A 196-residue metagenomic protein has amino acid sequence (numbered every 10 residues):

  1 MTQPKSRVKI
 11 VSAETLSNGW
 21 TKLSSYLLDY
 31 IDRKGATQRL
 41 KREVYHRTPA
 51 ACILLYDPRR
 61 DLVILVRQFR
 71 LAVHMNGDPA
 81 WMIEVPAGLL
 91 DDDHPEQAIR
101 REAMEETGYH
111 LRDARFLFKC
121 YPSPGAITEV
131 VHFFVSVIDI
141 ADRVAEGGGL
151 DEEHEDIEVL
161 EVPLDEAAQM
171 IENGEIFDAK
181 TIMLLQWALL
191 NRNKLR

Functional and structural regions predicted by a protein language model:
T2-S12, R67, G77-I83, F116 (+3 more regions): Nudix hydrolase/Nudix homology domain
L16-R60, H74: Acidic, metal-coordinating catalytic segment for phosphate/diphosphate chemistry, firing primarily on the Nudix
L27-K34, S123-A145: Active-site-adjacent beta-strand/loop module that shapes the phosphate/pyrophosphate-binding cleft
I31-D32, D57-R60, F69, V137-A141 (+1 more regions): Short loop segments at secondary-structure junctions
R42-Y45, L54, L62-R101, R143 (+1 more regions): Conserved Nudix-box catalytic region and its N-terminal flanking loop in Nudix hydrolases and closely related
L55, L65, V135-S136, E161: Conserved hydrophobic "DFG−1" position in protein kinase catalytic cores
D92-Q97, E106, H110-R112: Beta-rich strand-turn-strand
H110, R115, Y121-S123: Acidic/glycine-rich phosphate/pyrophosphate-binding loops and surrounding catalytic core that coordinate Mg2+
